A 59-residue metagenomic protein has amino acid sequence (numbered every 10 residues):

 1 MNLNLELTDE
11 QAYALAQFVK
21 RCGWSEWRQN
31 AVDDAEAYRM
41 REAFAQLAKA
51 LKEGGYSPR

Functional and structural regions predicted by a protein language model:
M1-R59: Positively charged, low-complexity terminal tracts and the immediately adjacent first secondary-structure elements
